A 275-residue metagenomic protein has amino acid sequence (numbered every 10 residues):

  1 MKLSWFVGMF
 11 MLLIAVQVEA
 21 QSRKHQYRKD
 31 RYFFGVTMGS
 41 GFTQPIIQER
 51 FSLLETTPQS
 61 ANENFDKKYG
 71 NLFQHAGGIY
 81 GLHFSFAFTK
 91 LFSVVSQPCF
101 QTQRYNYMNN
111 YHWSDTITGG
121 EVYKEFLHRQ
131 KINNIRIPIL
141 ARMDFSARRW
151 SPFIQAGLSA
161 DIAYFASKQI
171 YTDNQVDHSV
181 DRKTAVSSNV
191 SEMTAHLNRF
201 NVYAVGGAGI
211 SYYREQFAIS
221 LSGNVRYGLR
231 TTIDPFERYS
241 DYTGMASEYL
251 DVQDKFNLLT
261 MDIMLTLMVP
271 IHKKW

Functional and structural regions predicted by a protein language model:
M1-W5: Positively charged n-region of N-terminal signal peptides that target proteins for export
A15-Q17: N-terminal signal peptide c-region/cleavage motif recognized by signal peptidases
A20-I79, P270-W275: Short glycine/proline- and aromatic-enriched beta-strand/turn motifs that initiate or cap beta-hairpins
Q21, Y80, L140, S191-E192 (+2 more regions): Short structured motifs
R23-F33, S40-I46, S85-N174, H178 (+2 more regions): Gram-negative (and chloroplast) outer-membrane scaffold detector with strong preference for beta-barrel transmembrane
P45-H75, T102-I135, I162-N201, T232-D241 (+1 more regions): Extracellular/periplasm-exposed beta-strand and loop segments of Gram-negative cell-envelope proteins, dominated by
A76, Y80-L91, C99, L140 (+3 more regions): Transmembrane beta-barrel domains of bacterial outer-membrane proteins
E192-Y212, F217-I219, N224-Y227, I233: Extended serine/threonine-enriched, polar tracts that run as long, contiguous segments within proteins
